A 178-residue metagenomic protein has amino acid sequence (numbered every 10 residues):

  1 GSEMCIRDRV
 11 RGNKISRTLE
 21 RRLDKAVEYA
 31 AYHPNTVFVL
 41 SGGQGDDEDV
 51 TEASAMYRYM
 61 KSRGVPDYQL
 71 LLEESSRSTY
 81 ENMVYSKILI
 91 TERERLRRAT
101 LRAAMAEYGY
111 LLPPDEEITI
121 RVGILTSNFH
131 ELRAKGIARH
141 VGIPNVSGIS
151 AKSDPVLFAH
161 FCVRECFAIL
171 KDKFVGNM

Functional and structural regions predicted by a protein language model:
S2-R164: A structural signal for short, hydrophobic/glycine-enriched beta-strand patches
F158-M178: A transmembrane-helix-recognition feature enriched in membrane-embedded lipid enzymes and envelope glyco-/phospholipid
